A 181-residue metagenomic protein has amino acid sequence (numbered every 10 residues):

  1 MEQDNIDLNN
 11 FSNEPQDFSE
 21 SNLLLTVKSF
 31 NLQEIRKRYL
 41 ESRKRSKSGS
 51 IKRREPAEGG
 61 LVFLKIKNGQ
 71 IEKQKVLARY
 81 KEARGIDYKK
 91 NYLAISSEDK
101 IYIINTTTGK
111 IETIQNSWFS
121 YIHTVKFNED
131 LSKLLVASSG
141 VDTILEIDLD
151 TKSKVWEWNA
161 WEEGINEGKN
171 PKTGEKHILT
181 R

Functional and structural regions predicted by a protein language model:
D17-S19, D87-N91, F127-L131: Residue-level detector of Asp-centered blade-edge/turn motifs that repeat once per structural unit in beta-propeller
L25-E55, A94-E98, V136-G140: Conserved beta-strand positions in repeat-built beta-propeller and related beta-rich domains
K44-I66, I147-L149: Beta-propeller blade signature
A57, K89-K90, S97-D99, T107 (+2 more regions): Short loop/turn segments that connect beta-strands within the blades of beta-propeller domains, predominantly WD40
L61, I101-I103, D142-L145: Structural signal for beta-propeller blades
I66-G69, N105-G109, D148-K152: Short loop/turn segments that connect beta-strands within beta-propeller blades
Q74-R79, Q115-W118, S153-R181: Surface-exposed loop and turn segments in beta-propeller and other repeat-based domains that flank or scaffold
E82-G85, T124: Conserved beta-strand position repeated once per blade in WD40 beta-propeller domains
